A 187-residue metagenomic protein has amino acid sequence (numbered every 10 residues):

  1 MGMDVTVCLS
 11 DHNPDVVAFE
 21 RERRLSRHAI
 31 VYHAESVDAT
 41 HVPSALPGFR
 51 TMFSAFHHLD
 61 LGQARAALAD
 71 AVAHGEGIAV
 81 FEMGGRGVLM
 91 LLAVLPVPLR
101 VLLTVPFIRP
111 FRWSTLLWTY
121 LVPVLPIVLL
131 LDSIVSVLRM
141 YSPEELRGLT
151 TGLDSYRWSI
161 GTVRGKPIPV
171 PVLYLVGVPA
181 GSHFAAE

Functional and structural regions predicted by a protein language model:
M1-S44: Class I SAM-dependent methyltransferase SAM/SAH-binding core
P47-G48, H74-G75: Short, well-ordered alpha-helix to beta-strand connector turns
R50-M52: A conserved beta-strand element that flanks and buttresses the S-adenosyl-L-methionine
A55: Hydrophobic adenine-recognition pocket in adenosine-nucleotide-binding enzymes
L59-H74: A short, conserved alpha-helix within the catalytic core of class I
M83-V88: Short "lid" loop at the C-terminus of a central beta-strand within the Rossmann-like core of SAM-dependent
L91-T150, S159-I160: C-terminal alpha-helical "lid/dimerization" subdomain adjacent to the S-adenosyl-L-methionine
D132, S136-E187: Conserved Class I S-adenosyl-L-methionine
